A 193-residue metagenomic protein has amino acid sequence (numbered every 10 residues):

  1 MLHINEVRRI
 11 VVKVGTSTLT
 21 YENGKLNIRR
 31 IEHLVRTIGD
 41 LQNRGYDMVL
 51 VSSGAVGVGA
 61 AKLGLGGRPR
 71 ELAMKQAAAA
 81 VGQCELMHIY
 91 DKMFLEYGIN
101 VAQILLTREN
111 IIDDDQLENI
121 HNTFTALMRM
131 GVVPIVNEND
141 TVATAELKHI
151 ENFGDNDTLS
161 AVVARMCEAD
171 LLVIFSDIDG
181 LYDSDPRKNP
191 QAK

Functional and structural regions predicted by a protein language model:
M1-K193: Nucleotide/pyrophosphate-binding catalytic subdomain
